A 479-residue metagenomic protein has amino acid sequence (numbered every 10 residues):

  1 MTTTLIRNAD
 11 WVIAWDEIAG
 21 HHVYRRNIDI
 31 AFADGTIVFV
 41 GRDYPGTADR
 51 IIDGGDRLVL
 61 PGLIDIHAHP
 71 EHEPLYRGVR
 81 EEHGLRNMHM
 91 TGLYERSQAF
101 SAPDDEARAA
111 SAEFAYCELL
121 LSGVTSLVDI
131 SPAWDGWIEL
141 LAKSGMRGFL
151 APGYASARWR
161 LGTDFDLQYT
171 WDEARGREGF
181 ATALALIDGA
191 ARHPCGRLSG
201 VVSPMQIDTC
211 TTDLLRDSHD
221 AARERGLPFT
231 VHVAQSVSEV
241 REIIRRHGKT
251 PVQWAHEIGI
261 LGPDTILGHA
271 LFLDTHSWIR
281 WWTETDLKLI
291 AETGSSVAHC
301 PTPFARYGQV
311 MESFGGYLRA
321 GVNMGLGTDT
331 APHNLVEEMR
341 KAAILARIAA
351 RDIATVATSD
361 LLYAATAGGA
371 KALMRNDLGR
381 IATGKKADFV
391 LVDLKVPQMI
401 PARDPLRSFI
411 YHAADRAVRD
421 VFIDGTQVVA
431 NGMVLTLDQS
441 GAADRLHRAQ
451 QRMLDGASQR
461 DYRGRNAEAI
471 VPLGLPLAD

Functional and structural regions predicted by a protein language model:
M1-G46, R57-L58, P472-L477: N-terminal metal-binding scaffold of metallo-dependent hydrolase/deaminase domains
T4-R7, P45-H89, E113, L120-L121: Replace "His-x-His-based motif
V12-D29, V40, W281, Y307-Q309 (+2 more regions): Acidic, glycine-enriched loop/beta-strand segments at the rims of small-molecule binding/catalytic pockets
P74-R108, P152-A174, V237-T265, S277 (+2 more regions): Active-site gating loops and adjacent loop-to-helix segments of metal-dependent hydrolytic enzymes
R77-M146, G179-H193, H447-A449: Alpha-helical scaffold segments that flank or form the walls of functional sites
E139-H276, R280: Metal-coordinating catalytic core of metallo-dependent amide/deamination hydrolases
Q253, E257-D264, E312-M399, H412-A414: His/Asp/Glu-enriched, well-ordered alpha-helical/loop segment that forms or immediately abuts the divalent-metal
A387-A443: C-terminal cap of metal-dependent C-N hydrolases
